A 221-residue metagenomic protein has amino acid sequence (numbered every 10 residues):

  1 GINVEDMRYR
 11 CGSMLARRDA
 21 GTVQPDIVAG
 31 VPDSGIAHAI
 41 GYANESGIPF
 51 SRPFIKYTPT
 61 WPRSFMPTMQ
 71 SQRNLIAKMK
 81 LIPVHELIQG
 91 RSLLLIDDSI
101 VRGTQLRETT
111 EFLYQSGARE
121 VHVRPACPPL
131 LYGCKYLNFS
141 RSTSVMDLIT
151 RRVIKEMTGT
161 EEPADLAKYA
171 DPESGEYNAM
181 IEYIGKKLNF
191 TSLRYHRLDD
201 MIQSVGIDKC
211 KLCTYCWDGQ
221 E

Functional and structural regions predicted by a protein language model:
G1-E221: PRPP-associated nucleotide enzymes
